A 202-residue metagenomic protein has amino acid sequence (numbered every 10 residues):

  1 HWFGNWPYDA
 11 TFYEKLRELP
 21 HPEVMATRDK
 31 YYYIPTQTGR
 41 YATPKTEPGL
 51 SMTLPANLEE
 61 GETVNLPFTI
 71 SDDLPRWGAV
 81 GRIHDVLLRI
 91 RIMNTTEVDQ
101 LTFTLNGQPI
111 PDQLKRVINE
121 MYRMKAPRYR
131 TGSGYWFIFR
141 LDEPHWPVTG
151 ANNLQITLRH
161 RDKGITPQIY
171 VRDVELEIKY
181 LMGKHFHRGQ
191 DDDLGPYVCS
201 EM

Functional and structural regions predicted by a protein language model:
H1-P48, E97, E143, V148-N152: Glycan-processing catalytic domains of CAZymes
W2, W6-Y8, G164, D173 (+1 more regions): Intrinsically disordered, low-complexity polar segments enriched in Ser/Thr/Pro and acidic
T11, Y31, V64, L74 (+3 more regions): Intrinsically disordered, low-complexity regions of eukaryotic proteins
L50-A79, Y135-F139: Short beta-strands within extracellular/lumenal beta-sheet-rich domains
F68, L88-I92, M202: Aromatic/hydrophobic beta-strand junction motif of beta-rich domains
L74-L88, T96, T149: Extended extracellular/luminal ectodomain segments enriched in beta-structured repeat modules
R91-F186: Beta-strand-rich ligand-recognition modules
K184-M202: Compositionally biased low-complexity segments at domain edges in trafficked proteins and select soluble regulators
